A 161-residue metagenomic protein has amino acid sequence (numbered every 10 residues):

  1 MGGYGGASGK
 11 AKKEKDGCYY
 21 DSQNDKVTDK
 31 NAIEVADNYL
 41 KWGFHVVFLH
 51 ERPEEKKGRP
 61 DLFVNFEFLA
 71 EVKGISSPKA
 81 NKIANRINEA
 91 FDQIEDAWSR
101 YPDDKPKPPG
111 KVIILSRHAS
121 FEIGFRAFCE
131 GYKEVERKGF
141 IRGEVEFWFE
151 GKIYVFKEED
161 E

Functional and structural regions predicted by a protein language model:
M1-P53, I75-E161: Metal-dependent nuclease catalytic core centered on acidic motifs
E54-D61: Beta-rich nucleic-acid/ligand-interaction surfaces
D61-F63, E146: Residue-level detector of beta-strand face positions
L62, F68-S76: Conserved catalytic cores of phosphodiester-cleaving nucleases, focusing on short active-site segments
N65-F66, E150: Short strand-turn-strand beta-turns centered on an Asx-Gly dipeptide
